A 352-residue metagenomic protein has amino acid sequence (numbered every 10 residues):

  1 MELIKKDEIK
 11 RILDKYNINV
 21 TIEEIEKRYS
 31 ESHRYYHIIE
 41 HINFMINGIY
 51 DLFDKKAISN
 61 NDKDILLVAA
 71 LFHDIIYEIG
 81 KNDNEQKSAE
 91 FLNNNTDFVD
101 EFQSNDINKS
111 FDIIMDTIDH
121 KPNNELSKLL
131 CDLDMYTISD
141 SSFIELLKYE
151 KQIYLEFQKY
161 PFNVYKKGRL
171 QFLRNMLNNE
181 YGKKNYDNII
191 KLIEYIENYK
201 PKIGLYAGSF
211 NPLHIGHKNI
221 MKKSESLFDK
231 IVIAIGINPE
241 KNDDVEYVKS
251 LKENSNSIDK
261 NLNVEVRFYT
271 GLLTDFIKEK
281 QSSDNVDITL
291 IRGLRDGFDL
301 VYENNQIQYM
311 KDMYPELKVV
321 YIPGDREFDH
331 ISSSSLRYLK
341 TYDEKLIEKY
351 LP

Functional and structural regions predicted by a protein language model:
L3-K5, I9, H33-H37, G48-S59 (+2 more regions): Divalent metal-dependent phosphate-bond-processing catalytic cores, especially two-metal-ion Mg2+/Mn2+ enzymes that act
K6, K10, I22-E23, I46 (+4 more regions): An amphipathic alpha-helix signature
N19-G48, D74-E78, N179: Active-site flanking loop/helix segments enriched in acidic
R28, E85-P122: Histidine- and acidic-residue-rich, metal-dependent catalytic cores
E31-I65, A89-V99: Alpha-helical phosphate/pyrophosphate-handling elements in metalloenzyme active cores
I42, N84-L92, L251-K252, I307: Amphipathic alpha-helical segments in well-structured domains
M45, K63-I79, S88, S110-I118: His-Asp-centered metal-binding catalytic motifs of divalent-metal-dependent phosphohydrolases/nucleases
E194-P352: Nucleotidyltransferase catalytic core that binds NTPs
